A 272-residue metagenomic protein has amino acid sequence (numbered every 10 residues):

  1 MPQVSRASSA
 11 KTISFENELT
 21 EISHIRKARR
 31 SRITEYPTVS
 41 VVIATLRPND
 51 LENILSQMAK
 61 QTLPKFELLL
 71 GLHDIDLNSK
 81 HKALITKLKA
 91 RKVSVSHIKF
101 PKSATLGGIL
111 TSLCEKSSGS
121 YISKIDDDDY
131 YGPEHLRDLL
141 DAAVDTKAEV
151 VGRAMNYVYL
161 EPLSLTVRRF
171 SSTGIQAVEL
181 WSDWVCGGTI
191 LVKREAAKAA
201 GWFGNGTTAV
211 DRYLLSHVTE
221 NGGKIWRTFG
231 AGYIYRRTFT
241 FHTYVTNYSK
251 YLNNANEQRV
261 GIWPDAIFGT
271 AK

Functional and structural regions predicted by a protein language model:
M1-K60: N-proximal low-complexity "stem/linker" segments adjacent to membrane-targeting elements
A59-K99: Acidic donor-binding segment of Leloir-type glycosyltransferases
H73, I125-D127: Active-site acidic Asp-centered loop
F100-S117: Glycine-rich, basic loop-to-helix element that forms the pyrophosphate-binding segment of sugar-nucleotide handling
E115, I125, E134-G204: Conserved catalytic core of nucleotide-sugar-dependent glycosyltransferases
I122: Short aromatic/hydrophobic "clamp" motif used to bind/position activated sugar donors
V158-Y159, T228-D265: Active-site donor/metal-binding and catalytic loop motifs of nucleotide-sugar-dependent glycosylation enzymes
T208-L214: Acidic donor-binding loop at a coil-to-helix junction in glycosyltransferase catalytic cores that engages
